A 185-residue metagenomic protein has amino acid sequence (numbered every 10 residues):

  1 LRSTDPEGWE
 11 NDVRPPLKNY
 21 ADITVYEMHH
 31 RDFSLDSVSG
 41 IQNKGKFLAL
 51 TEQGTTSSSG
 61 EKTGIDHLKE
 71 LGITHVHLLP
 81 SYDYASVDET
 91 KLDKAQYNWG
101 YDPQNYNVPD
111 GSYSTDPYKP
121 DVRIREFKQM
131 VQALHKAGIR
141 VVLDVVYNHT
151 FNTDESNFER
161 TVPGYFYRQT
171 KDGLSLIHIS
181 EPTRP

Functional and structural regions predicted by a protein language model:
L1-E27, D32-E52: The feature marks proteins involved in alpha-glucan
R31-S180: Substrate-binding/active-site clefts of carbohydrate-active enzymes
E181-P185: Short "domain-exit" segments at the C-terminal end of structured domains
